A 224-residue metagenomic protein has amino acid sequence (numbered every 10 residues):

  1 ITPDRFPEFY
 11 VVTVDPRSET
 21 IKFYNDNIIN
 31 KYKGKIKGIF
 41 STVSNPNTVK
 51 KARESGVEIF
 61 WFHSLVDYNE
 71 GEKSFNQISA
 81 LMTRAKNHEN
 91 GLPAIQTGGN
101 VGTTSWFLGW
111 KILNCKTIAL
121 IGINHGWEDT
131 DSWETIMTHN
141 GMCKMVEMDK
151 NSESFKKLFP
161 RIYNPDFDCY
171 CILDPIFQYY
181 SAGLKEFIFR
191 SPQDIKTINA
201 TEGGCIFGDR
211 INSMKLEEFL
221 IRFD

Functional and structural regions predicted by a protein language model:
I1-D224: Metal-ion/cofactor- or nucleotide/acyl-coenzyme-handling active-site neighborhoods
